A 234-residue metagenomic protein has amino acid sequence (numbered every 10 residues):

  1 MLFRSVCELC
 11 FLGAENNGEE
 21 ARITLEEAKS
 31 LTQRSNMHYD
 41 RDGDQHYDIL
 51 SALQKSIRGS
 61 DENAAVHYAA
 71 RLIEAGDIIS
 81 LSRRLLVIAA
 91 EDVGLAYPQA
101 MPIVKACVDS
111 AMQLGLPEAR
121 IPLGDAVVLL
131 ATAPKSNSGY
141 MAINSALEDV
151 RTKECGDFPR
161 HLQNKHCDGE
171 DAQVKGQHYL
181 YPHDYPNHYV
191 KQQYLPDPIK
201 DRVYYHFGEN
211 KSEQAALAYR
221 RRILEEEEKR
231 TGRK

Functional and structural regions predicted by a protein language model:
M1-N16, E26-Q33, S51-K55, V66-R71 (+1 more regions): C-terminal helical "lid" of AAA+/P-loop NTPase domains
L2, E19, I23, R230-K234: Charge-dense polyanion-binding interfaces
G13-R22, A172, H188: Intrinsically disordered, low-complexity coil segments
N17-E26, R34-L50: Inter-lobe coupling/hinge segments of SF2-like helicase ATPases
H38-D40, Q54-R58, A111-Q113: Short amphipathic alpha-helical boundary/capping segments
G43-N63: Short, charged N-terminal helix-start/capping segments
G59-Y189, P196-K234: Terminal-proximal interaction/regulatory segments of ATP-powered molecular machines
